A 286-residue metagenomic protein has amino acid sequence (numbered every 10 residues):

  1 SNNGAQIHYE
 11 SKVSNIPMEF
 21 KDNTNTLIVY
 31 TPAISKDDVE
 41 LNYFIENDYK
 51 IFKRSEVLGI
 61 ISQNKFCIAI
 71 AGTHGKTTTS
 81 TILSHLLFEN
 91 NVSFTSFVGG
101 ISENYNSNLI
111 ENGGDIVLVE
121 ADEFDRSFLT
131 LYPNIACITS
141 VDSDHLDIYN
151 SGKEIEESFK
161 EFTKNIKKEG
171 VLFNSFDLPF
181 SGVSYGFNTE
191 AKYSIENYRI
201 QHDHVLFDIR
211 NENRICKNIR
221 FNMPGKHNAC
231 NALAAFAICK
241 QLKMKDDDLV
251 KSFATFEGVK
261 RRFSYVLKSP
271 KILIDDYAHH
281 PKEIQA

Functional and structural regions predicted by a protein language model:
N2-I7, D48-Y49, P133-A136, F180-N197: Active-site regions of enzymes building and remodeling cell-envelope glycoconjugates
G4, N90, E283-A286: Short, intrinsically disordered, charge-balanced linker/junction segments flanking boundaries in proteins
G4, S102, T163-I166, D246 (+2 more regions): Structural signal for hydrophobic packing residues in well-ordered secondary-structure cores of soluble enzyme domains
Q6-E10, S14: Conserved nucleotide-sugar phosphate-binding/catalytic loop shared by glycosyltransferases and other
H8, V29, F173, D208: Short, conserved beta-strand segments within well-ordered enzyme catalytic domains that often line or immediately flank
S14-T26, P32-S181, L233-L242: Phosphate-binding loop of NTP-binding sites
T26, Y149-E156, S181-Q285: Adenine nucleotide phosphate-binding catalytic loops in nucleotide-utilizing enzymes
